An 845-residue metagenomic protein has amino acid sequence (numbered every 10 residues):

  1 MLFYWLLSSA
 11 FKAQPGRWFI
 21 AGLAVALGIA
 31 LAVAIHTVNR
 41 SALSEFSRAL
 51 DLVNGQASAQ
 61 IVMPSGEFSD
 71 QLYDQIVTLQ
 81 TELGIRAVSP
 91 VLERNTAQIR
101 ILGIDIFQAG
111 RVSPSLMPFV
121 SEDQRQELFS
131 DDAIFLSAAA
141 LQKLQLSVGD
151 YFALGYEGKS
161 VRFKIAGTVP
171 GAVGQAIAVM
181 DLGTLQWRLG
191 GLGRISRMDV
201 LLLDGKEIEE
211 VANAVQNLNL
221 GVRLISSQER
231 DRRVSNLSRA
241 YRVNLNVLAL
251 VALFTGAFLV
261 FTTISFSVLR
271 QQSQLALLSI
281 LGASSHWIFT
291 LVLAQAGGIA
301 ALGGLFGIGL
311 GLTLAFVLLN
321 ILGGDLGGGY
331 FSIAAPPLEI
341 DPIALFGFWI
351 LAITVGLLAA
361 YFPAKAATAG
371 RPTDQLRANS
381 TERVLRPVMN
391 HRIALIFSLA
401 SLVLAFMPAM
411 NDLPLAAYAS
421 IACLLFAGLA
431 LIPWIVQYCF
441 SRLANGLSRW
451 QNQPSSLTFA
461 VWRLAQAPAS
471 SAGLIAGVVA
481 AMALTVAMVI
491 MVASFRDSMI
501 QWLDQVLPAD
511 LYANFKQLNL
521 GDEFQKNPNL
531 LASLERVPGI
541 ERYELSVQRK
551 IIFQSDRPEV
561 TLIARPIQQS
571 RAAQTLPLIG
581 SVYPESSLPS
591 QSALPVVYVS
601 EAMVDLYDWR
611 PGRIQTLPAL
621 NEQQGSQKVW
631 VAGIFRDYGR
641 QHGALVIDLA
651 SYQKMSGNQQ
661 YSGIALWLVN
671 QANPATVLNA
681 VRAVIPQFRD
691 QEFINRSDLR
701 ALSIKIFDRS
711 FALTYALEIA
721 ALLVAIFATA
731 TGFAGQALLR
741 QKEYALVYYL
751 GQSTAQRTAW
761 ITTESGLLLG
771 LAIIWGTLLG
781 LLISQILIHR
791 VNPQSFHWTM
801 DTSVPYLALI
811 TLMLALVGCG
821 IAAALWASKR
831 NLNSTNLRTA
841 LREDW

Functional and structural regions predicted by a protein language model:
S9-A21, A212-A214, A240-V243, I343-P363 (+4 more regions): Alpha-helical transmembrane segments, especially those used as permease/efflux helices and single-pass anchors
P15-N39, R239-A276, G297-G311, L351-L358 (+6 more regions): Hydrophobic alpha-helical transmembrane segments of multi-pass inner-membrane transport and secretion
R17-L102, I106, D123-S130, Q142 (+5 more regions): Hydrophobic, regular-secondary-structure patches
W18, I29-G55, N244, S265 (+5 more regions): Alpha-helical transmembrane segments
F46, N217-F254, S267-L269, L291 (+5 more regions): Peri-transmembrane interface segments
V53, D123-F129, T168-D204, V506 (+3 more regions): Small-residue transmembrane helix packing/gating motifs
I99-K143, L507, N529-R613, K628-W630 (+1 more regions): Short beta-strand boundary microenvironments
T262-I264, G297-Y330, I343-A369, F397-A409 (+4 more regions): Small-residue-rich transmembrane alpha-helices
